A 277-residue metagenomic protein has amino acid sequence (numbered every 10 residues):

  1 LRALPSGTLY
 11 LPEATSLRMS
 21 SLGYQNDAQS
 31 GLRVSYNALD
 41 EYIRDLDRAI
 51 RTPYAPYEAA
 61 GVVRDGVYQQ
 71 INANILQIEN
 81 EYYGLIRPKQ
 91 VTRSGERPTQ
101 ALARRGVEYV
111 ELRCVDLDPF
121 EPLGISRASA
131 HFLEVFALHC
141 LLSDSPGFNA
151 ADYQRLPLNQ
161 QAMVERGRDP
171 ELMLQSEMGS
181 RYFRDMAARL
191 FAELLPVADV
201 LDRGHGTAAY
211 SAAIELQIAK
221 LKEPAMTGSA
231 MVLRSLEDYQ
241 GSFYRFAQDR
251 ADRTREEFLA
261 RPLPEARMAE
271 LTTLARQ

Functional and structural regions predicted by a protein language model:
L1-A101, R113, G147-Q154, L172-G179: Loop-rich catalytic cores of soluble enzymes, especially ATP-dependent carboxylate-amine ligases and other
P88, T92, E121, L142 (+3 more regions): Intrinsically disordered or highly flexible coil/loop and linker segments, enriched in small and charged/polar residues
R104-E108: Core structural elements
C114-F120, R127-G147: C-terminal, active-site-flanking charged/polar segments
E121-I125, V164-E165: A short acidic (Asp/Glu
A137-R166: Flexible helix-coil linker/hinge segments at domain or subdomain boundaries
Q161-A209: Acidic, Ser/Thr-rich low-complexity intrinsically disordered segments
R203-Q277: Extended, compositionally biased alpha-helical segments that mediate assembly or anchoring
